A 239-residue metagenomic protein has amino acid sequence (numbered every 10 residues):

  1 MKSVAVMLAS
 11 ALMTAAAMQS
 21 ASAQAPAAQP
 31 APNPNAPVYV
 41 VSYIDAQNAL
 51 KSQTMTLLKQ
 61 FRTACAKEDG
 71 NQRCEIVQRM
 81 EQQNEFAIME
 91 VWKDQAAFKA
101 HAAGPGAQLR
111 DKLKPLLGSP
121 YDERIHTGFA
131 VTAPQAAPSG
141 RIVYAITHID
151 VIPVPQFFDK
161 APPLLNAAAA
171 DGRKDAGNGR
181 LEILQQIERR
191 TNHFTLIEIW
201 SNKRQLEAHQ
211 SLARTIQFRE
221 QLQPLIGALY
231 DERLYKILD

Functional and structural regions predicted by a protein language model:
M1-V4: Positively charged n-region of N-terminal signal peptides that target proteins for export
M7-A17: Bacterial N-terminal signal peptides
L8, Q29-P34, Q60-E75, V91-R124 (+2 more regions): An amphipathic, aromatic/His-enriched active-site/gating alpha helix that lines ligand/cofactor pockets
Q19-S22: Sec/Tat signal peptide C-region and signal peptidase I cleavage site
Q24-A36, E75-E85, L109-Y144, H148-I152 (+2 more regions): Glycine-rich beta-strand-turn "strand-cap" elements at beta-sheet edges
Y43-D45, M89-V91, D150, I197-I199: Short hydrophobic/aromatic beta-strand micro-patches that form the beta-sheet surface supporting nucleotide- or nucleic
D45-T56, D150-A161: Short, surface-exposed ligand-recognition loops at beta-strand->loop->(often short) alpha-helix junctions that present
